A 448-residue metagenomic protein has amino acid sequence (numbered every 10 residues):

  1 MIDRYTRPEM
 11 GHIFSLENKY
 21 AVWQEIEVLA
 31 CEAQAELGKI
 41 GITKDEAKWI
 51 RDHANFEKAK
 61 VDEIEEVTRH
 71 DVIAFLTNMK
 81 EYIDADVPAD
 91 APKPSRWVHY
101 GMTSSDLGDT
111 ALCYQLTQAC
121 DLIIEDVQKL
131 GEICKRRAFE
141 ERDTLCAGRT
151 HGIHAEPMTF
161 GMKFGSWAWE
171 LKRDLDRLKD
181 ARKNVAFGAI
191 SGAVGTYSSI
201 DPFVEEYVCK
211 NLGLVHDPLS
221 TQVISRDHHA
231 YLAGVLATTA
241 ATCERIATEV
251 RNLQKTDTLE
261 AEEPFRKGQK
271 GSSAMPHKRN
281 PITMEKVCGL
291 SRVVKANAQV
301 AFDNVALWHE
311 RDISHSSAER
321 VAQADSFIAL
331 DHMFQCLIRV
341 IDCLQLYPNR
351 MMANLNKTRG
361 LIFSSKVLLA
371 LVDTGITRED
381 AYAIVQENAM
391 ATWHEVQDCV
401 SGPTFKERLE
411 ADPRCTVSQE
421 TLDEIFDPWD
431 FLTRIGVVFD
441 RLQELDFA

Functional and structural regions predicted by a protein language model:
M1-S191, Y197, D201-Y207, H216 (+5 more regions): A helix-coil-helix interface module used to build multimeric assemblies and to scaffold catalytic/cofactor sites
G11-S15, K60-D62, Q269-G289, R311-D325 (+4 more regions): Short beta-alpha connecting loops at secondary-structure transitions that line or flank enzyme active sites
A30-A33, I123, V127-L130, C134-R137 (+14 more regions): Amphipathic alpha-helices that form helix-helix packing interfaces
E32-A33, Q115-V127, L236-R245, V250 (+1 more regions): Alpha-helical support elements that line or immediately flank enzyme active sites and cofactor-binding pockets
Y207-V223: A short, charged helix-loop
H228-E260, K267-A329: A conserved active-site cap/scaffold subdomain adjacent to cofactor or substrate pockets
K267, I384-A391: Active/binding-pocket-proximal capping segment
V293-I376, I384: Long, amphipathic alpha-helical stalk/connector segments used for oligomerization, subunit docking, or mechanical
